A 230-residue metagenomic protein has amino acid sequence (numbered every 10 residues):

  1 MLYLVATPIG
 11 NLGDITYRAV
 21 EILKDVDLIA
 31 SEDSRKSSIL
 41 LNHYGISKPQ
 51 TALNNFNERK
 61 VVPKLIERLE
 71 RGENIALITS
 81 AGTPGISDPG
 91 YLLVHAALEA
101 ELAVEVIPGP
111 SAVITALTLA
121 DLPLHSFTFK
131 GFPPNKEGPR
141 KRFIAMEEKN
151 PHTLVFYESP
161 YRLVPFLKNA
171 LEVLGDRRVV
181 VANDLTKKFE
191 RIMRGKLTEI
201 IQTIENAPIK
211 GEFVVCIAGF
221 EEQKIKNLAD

Functional and structural regions predicted by a protein language model:
M1-L53: Glycine-rich, flexible N-terminal cofactor/catalytic loop recognition
I9-N11, S80-P84, P160-R162, F220-E222: Short glycine-rich anion-binding loops that position phosphate/pyrophosphate groups of nucleotides and phosphorylated
L23-I29, L102-V104, H152-L154: Short active-site oxyanion
A52-R59, P133-K136: Conserved helicase motor
N54, V62-S111: Glycine/small-residue-rich loop that forms an oxyanion/phosphate-binding "nest" at active or ligand-binding sites
L92-N150: Class I SAM-dependent methyltransferase SAM-binding "motif I" and its flanking Rossmann-like core
H152-D230: A contiguous loop/helix-start segment that scaffolds small-molecule binding in enzyme catalytic cores
